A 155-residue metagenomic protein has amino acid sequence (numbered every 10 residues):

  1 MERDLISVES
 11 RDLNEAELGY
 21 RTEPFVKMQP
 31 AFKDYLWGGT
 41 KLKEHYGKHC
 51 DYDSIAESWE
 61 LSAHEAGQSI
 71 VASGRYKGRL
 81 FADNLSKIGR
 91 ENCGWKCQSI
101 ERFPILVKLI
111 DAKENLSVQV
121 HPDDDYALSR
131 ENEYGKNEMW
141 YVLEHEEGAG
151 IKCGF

Functional and structural regions predicted by a protein language model:
M1-G154: Transition-metal
